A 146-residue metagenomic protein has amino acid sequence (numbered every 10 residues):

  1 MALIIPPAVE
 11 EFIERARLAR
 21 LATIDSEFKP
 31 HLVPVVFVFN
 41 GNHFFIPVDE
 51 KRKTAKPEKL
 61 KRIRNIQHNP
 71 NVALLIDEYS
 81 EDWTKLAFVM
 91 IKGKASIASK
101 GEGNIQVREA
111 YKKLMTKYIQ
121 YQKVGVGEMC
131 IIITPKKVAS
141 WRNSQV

Functional and structural regions predicted by a protein language model:
M1-P34, V38-F39: An N-terminal domain-cap segment
I4, P57, Y79, W83-V146: Charged, gly/pro-rich active-site loop segments
R15-A19, V33, N40-F44, H68-V72 (+2 more regions): A generic structural signal for short beta-strands and their flanking turns/coil linkers
T23-S26, D77-E81: Short, solvent-exposed loop/turn elements at beta->coil junctions and helix N-caps that rim active or binding pockets
N40-Y79: A short mixed-secondary-structure module that forms the rim of ligand-binding clefts
